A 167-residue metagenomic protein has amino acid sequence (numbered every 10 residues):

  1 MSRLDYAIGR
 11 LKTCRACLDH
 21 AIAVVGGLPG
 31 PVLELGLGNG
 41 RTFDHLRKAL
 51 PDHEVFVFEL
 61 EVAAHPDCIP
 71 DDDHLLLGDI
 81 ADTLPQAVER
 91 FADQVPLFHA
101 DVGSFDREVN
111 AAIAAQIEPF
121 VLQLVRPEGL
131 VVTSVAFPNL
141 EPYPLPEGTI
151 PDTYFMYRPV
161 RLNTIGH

Functional and structural regions predicted by a protein language model:
M1-P31: Class I SAM-dependent methyltransferase Rossmann-like catalytic core, especially the SAM/SAH-binding loop
G26, L50, F91-A92, L124-V125: A generic alpha-to-beta junction signature in SAM-dependent methyltransferases
E34: Class I SAM-dependent methyltransferase core
G40-D44: Glycine-rich SAM-binding Motif I of class I
E54-E59: Conserved SAM-binding motif I beta-strand of class I
E61-A92: S-adenosyl-L-methionine
D93-G103: Short SAM/SAH-binding signature in class I
S104-H167: C-terminal substrate-binding/active-site "lid" region of AdoMet-derived donor-dependent transferases
